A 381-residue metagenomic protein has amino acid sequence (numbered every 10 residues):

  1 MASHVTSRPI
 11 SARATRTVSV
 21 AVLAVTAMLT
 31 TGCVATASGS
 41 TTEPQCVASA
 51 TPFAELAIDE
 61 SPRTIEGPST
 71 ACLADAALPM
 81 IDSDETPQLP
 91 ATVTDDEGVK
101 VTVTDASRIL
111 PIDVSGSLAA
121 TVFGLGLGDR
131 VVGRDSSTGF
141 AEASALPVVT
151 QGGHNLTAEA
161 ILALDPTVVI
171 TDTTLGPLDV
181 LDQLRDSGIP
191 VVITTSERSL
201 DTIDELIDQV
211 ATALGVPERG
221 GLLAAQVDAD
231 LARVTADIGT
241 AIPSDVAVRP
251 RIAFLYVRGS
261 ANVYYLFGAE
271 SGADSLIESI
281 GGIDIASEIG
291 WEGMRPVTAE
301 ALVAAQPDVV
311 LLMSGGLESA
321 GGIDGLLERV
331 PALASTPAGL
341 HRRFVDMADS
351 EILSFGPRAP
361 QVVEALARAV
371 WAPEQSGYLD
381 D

Functional and structural regions predicted by a protein language model:
A2-V25, L29-S115, R219-I252, Q375-D381: Bacterial Sec-exported substrate-binding components of ABC uptake systems
D75, D82-T86, P90-T92, R108-L162 (+2 more regions): A short, structured surface patch at a secondary-structure boundary
A106-S107, L118-V122, A158, P177-L181 (+10 more regions): Extracytoplasmic/secreted envelope proteins and their assembly/folding machinery, especially bacterial periplasmic
V149-A158, E197, G290-V297: Short helix-initiation/N-cap motifs at beta->coil->alpha
T157-T174, I189, T298-L312: Proline-aspartate-enriched helix->loop->beta-strand connector
P177-V180, S196-Q209, I242-S275, E318-G321: Extracytoplasmic ligand-binding site segments that recognize negatively charged/polar headgroups
T202, L206-T212, V309-D381: Structured C-terminal subdomain patch of bacterial secreted/periplasmic proteins
V263-M294: Alpha-helical, coiled-coil/dimerization segments enriched in small aliphatic residues
